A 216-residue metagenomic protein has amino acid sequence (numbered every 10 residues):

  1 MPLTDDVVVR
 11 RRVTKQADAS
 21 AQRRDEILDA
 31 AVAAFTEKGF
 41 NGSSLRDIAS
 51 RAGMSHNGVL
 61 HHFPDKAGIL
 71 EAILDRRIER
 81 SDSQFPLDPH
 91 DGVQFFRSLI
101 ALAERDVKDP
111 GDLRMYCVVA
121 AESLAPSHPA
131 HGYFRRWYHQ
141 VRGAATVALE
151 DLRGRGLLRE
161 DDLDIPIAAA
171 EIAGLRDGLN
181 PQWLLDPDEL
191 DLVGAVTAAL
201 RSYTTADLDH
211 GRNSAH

Functional and structural regions predicted by a protein language model:
M1-Q22, G156, G211-H216: N-terminal intrinsically disordered/low-complexity leader segments
S20, L28, L74, H131-R142 (+2 more regions): Amphipathic, non-transmembrane alpha-helical scaffold segments
Q22-E26, A30-G68, A72: Helix-turn-helix
F63, V118-P126: Short helix-capping/turn signature of helix-turn-helix
A72, F85-M115, I165-I172: Hydrophobic alpha-helical connector segments
D75-S81: Short, basic, alpha-helical segments at the C-terminal edge of helix-turn-helix-like DNA-binding modules
D82, P86-L87, Q94-R97, D109-G111 (+1 more regions): Amphipathic alpha-helical packing segments from all-alpha helical-bundle domains
S127-R135, R155-S202, H210-H216: Hydrophobic/aromatic-rich alpha-helical bundle segments in the mid-to-C-terminal region
